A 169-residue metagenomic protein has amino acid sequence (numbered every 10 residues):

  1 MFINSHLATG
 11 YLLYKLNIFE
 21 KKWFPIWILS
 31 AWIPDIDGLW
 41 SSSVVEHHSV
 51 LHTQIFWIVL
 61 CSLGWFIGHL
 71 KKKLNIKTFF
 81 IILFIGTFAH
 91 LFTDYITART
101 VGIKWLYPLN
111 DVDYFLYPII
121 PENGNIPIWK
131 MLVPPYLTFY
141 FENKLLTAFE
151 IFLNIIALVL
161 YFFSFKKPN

Functional and structural regions predicted by a protein language model:
M1-N169: N-terminal membrane-targeting hydrophobic helices
